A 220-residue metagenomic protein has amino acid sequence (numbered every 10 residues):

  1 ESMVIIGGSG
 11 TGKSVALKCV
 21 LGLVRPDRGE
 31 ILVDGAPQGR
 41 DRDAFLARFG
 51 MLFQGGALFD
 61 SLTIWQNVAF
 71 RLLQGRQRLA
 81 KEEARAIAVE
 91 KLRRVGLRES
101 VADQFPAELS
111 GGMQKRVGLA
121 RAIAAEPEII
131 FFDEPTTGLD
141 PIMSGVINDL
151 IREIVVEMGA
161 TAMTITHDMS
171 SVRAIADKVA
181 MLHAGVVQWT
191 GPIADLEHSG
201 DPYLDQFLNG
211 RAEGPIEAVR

Functional and structural regions predicted by a protein language model:
L21: Helix-to-loop junction immediately C-terminal to a conserved catalytic motif
G29-P37: Conserved ABC transporter NBD signature motif
K81-S100: Conserved ABC ATPase "signature" region
F105-L109, M113: Conserved ABC ATPase signature
E126: Conserved catalytic motifs of ABC-family nucleotide-binding domains
I130-D133: Catalytic Walker B motif of ABC-type/P-loop ATPase nucleotide-binding domains
